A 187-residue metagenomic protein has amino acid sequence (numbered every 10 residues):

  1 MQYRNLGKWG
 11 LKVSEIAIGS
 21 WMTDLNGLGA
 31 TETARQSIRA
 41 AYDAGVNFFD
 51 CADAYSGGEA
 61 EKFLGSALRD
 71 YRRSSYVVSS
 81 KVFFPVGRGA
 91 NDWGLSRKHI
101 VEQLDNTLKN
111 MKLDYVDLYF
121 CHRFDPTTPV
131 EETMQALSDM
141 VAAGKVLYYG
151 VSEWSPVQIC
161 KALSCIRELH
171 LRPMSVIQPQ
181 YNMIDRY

Functional and structural regions predicted by a protein language model:
M1-Y76, A142: N-terminal binding-site loop/beta-alpha segment at the start of enzyme catalytic domains that lines or forms
V13-A17, N47-F48, S75-S79, Y115-L118 (+2 more regions): Structural preference for beta-strand elements that scaffold enzyme active sites
W21, A52-A54, K81-P85, C121-F124 (+2 more regions): Active-site beta-loop-alpha junctions enriched in small/polar residues
W21-E32, V86-V101, H122-T128: Active-site mouth loops of central-metabolism enzymes
L28-A41, G94-K112, E132-Q135, I159-S164: Short, acidic/polar
K62, S66-R88, W154, Q158: N-terminal glycine-rich cofactor-binding segment that shapes the pocket for flavin-like pterin cofactors
L108-P129: Active-site groove signature of glycoside hydrolases
V130-Y187: Beta/alpha (TIM)-barrel catalytic core signal, keyed to glycine-rich beta->alpha loops juxtaposed to Asp/Glu that bind
